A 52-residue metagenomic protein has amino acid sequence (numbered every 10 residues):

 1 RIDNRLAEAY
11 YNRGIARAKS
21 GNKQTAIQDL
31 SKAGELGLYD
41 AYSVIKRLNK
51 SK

Functional and structural regions predicted by a protein language model:
R1-K52: Alpha-helical tetratricopeptide repeat
